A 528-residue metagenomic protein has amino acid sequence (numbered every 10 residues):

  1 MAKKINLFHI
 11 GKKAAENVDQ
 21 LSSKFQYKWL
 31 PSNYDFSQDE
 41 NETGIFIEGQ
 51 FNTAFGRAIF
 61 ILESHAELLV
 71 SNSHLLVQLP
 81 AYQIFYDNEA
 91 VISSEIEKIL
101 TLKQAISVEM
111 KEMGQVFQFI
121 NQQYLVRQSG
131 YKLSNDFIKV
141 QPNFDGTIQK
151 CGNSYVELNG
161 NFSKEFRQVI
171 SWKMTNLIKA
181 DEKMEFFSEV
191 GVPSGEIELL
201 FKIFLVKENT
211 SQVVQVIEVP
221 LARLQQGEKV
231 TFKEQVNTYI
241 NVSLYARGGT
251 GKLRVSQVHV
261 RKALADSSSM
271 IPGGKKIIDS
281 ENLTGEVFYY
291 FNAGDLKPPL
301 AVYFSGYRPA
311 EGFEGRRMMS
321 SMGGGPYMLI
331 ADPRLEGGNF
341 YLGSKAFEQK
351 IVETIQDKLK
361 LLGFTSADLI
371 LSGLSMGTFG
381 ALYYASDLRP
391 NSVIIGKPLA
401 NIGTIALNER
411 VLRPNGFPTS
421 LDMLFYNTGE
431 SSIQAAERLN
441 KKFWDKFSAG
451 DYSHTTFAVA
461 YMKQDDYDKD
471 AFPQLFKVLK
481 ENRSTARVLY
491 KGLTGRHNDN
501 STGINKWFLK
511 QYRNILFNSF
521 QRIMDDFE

Functional and structural regions predicted by a protein language model:
K12, E16-R57, S64-L69, N282-N292 (+1 more regions): A short, well-structured beta->alpha microelement
R127-P272: Beta-strand-enriched, solvent-exposed domains that form extended recognition/catalytic surfaces
K297-Y307: Short beta-strand element of the alpha/beta-hydrolase
Y341-F364: Alpha/beta-hydrolase active-site loop
G363-S375: Alpha/beta-hydrolase fold nucleophile elbow
G373-A385: Glycine-rich nucleophile elbow surrounding the catalytic serine of serine-hydrolase chemistry
D387-T428: Hydrolase active-site cap/lid region
P414-R487, N498-D499, N505-I523: The feature captures the conserved acid-bearing segment of alpha/beta-hydrolase catalytic domains
